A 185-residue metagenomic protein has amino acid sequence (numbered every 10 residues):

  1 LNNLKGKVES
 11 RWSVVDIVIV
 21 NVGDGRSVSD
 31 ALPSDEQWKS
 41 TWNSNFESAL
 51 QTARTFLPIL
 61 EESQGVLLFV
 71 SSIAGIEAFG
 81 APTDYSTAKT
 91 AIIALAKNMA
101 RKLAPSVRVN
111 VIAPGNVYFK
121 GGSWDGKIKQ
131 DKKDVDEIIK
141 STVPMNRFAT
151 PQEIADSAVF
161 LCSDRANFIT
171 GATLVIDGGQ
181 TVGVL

Functional and structural regions predicted by a protein language model:
S29-W42, I139: Substrate-binding pocket helix/loop in short-chain dehydrogenase/reductase
P33, A78-S86, N98-M99: Active-site loop-to-helix junction immediately N-terminal to the catalytic Tyr of the SDR YXXXK motif in Rossmann-fold
A53, A88, A96: Active-site helix of classical SDR
S72: Residue(s) in the substrate-gating loop at a strand-loop-helix junction that position the organic substrate next
E77, A158-V159, T170-L185: Short C-terminal tail/terminal secondary-structure segment of NAD(P)H-dependent dehydrogenase/reductase domains
A104-R108, I169-G171: Short, small/polar-rich loop/turn modules that mediate ligand/substrate recognition or access, typified
G115-T142, E153, G183-L185: A glycine/serine/threonine-rich, flexible loop-to-helix segment that serves as the NAD(P) cofactor-binding "lid"
